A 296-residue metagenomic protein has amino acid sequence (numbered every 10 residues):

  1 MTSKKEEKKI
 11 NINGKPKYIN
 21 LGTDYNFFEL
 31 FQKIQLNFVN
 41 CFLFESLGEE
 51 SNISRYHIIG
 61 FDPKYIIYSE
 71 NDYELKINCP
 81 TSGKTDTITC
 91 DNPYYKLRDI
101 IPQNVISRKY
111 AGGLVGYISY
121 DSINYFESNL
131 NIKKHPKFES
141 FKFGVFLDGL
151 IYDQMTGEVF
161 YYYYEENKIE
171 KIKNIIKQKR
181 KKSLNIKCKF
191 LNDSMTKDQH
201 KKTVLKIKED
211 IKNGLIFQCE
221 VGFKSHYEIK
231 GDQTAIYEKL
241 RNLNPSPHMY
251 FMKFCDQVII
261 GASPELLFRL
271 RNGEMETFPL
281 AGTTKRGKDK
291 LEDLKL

Functional and structural regions predicted by a protein language model:
M1-L296: Extended alpha-helical targeting/anchoring segments, especially N-terminal organellar/secretory targeting helices
